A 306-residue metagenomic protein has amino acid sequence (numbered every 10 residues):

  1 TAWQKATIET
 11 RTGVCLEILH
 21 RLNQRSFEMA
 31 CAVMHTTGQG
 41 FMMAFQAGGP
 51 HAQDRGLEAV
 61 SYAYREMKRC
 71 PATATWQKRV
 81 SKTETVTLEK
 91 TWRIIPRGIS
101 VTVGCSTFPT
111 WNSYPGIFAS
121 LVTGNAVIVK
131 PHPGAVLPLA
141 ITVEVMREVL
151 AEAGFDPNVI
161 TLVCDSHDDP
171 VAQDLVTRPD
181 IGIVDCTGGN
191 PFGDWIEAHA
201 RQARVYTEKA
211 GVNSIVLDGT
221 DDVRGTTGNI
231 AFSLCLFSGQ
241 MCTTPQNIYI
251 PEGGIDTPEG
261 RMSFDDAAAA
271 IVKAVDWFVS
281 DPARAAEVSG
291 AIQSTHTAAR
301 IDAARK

Functional and structural regions predicted by a protein language model:
T1-T85, A119, E152: N-terminal Rossmann-like NAD(P)+-binding subdomain of aldehyde/semialdehyde dehydrogenases
A2, E17, R21, A59-Y62 (+9 more regions): Generic, well-ordered alpha-helical scaffold segments in large soluble proteins
W3, T7-T10, R21, R25 (+9 more regions): Catalytic cores of large soluble enzymes that bind and process phosphate-bearing ligands
E9-Q24, E28, H51, I141 (+5 more regions): A non-catalytic, amphipathic alpha-helix used as a structural packing/dimerization or gating element in enzyme scaffolds
T36, G40, N125-H132, D256-R261: Inter-helical turn/loop segments and adjacent helix faces that build the functional surface of alpha-helical bundle
G38-Q39, S166-D169, G253-I255: Short, internal active-site loops enriched in acidic
M67-T227: Rossmann-like NAD(P) dinucleotide-binding subdomain of oxidoreductase/dehydrogenase enzymes
E148-G154, F192-K306: ALDH superfamily catalytic-core signature
